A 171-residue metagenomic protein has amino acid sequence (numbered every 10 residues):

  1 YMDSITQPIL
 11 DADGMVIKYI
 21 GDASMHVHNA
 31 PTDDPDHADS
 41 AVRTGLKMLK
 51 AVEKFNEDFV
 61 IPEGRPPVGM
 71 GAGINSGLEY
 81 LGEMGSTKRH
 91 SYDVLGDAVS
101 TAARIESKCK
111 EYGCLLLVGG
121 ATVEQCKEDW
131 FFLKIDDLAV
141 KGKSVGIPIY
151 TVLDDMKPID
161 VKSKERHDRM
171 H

Functional and structural regions predicted by a protein language model:
Y1-A12, T44-K47: Active-site-proximal alpha-helical element of nucleotidyl cyclase-like catalytic domains and analogous helices
M2, G45, L95-A102, G120 (+1 more regions): Amphipathic alpha-helical transducer elements in NTP-driven molecular machines
P8-S40, K54-D97, C126-K127, K143 (+1 more regions): Catalytic core of nucleotidyl cyclases, primarily class III adenylyl/guanylyl cyclases
I17, A98, K162-R166: Generic alpha-helical segment signature
S40-R43, S100, L117, D168: Generic recognition of stable, solvent-exposed alpha-helical segments in well-folded globular domains
A51: Conserved N-terminal phosphate-binding loop of PLP-dependent enzymes in the Aspartate aminotransferase
E79, K108-M170: Cytosolic regulatory/linker segments at or just downstream of nucleotide-handling modules in signal-transduction
